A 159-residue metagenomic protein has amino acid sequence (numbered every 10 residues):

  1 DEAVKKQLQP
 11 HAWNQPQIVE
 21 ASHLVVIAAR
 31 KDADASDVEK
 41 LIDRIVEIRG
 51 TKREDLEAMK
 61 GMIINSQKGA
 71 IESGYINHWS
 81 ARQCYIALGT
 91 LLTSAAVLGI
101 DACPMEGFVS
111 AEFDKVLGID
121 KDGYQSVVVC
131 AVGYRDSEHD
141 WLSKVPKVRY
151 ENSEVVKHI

Functional and structural regions predicted by a protein language model:
D1-A3, K31, F108-A111, D136: Acidic, glycine-rich active-site loops and adjacent beta-strand->loop/helix elements that engage anionic groups
D1-E47, V155-I159: N-terminal amphipathic, basic helical "cap/leader" segment at the start of enzyme domains
Q17-V19, I119-G123: Solvent-exposed alpha-helices and their adjacent loops that cap or buttress functional pockets in soluble metabolic
A21-H23, L98, V128: Generic beta-strand structural signal
V25, E47, G61-V116: Small-aliphatic-rich amphipathic alpha-helix that forms the alpha element of a beta-alpha
A33, Q125-I159: C-terminal helix-cap and adjacent tail motif
A33-A70: Acidic/polar short surface loop at catalytic or gating sites that assists cofactor/ion binding and chemistry
V116-K121, K144-V145: Short proline/glycine-enriched turn/loop segments at secondary-structure junctions
